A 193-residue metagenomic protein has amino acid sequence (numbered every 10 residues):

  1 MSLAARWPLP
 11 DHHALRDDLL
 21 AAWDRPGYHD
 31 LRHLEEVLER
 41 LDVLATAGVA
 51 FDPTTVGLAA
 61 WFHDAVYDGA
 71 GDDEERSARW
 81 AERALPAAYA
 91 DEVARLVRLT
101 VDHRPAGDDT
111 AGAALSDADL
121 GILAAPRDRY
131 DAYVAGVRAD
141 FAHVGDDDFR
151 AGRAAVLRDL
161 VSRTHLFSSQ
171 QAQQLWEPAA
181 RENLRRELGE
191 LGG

Functional and structural regions predicted by a protein language model:
M1-W7, D24-E35, E39-A50, T54 (+2 more regions): Divalent metal-dependent phosphate-bond-processing catalytic cores, especially two-metal-ion Mg2+/Mn2+ enzymes that act
A4, H13-D17, L38, T55 (+3 more regions): An amphipathic alpha-helix signature
D17-L19, H29: Glycine/alanine-rich phosphate-binding loops at beta-alpha junctions
L20-A22, S77-G107: Histidine- and acidic-residue-rich, metal-dependent catalytic cores
D24-L34, V66-R79: Active-site metal-coordination segments of metallo-dependent hydrolases
L34, E74, A90-V93, R150: Hydrophobic packing residues in well-ordered alpha-helices of helical domains and bundles
V37, P53-A70, S77, V93-V101: His-Asp-centered metal-binding catalytic motifs of divalent-metal-dependent phosphohydrolases/nucleases
